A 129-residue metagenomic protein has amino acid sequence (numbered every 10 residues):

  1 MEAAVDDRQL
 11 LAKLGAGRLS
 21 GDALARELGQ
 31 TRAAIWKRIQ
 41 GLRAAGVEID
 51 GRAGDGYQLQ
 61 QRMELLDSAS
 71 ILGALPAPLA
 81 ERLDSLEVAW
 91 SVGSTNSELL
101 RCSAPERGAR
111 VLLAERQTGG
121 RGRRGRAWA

Functional and structural regions predicted by a protein language model:
E2-A129: N-terminal lobe of the biotin/lipoate ligase/transferase fold
